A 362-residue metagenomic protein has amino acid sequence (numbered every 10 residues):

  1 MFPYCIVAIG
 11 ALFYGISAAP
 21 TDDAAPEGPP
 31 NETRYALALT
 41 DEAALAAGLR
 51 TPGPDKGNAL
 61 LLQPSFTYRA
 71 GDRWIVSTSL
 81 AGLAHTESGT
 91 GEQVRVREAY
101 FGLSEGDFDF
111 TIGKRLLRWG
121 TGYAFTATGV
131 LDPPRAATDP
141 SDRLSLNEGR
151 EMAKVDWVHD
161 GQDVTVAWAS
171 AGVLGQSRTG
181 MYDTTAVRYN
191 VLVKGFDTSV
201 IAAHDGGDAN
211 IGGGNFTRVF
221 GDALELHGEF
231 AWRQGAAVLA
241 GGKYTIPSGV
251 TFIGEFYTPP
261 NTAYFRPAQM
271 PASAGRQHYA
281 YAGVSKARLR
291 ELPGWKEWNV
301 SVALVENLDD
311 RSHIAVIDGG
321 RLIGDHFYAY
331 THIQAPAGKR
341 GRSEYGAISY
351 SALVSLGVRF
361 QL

Functional and structural regions predicted by a protein language model:
G10-D41, A46-D55, R115-R118, E148 (+7 more regions): Outer-membrane beta-barrel biogenesis signature
G28-P29, S65-G71, G102-G106, T111 (+7 more regions): Structural signature of outer-membrane beta-barrel channels/translocons
P29-Y35, V193-G195, T217-E306: Detector for outer-membrane/organellar transmembrane beta-barrel domains, recognizing the amphipathic beta-strand
L39-T51, A70, L80-T86, E105-D107 (+11 more regions): Transmembrane beta-strands of outer-membrane beta-barrel pores
P54-L62, E92-R97, G106, N147-E151 (+7 more regions): Residues that define the transmembrane beta-barrel architecture of outer-membrane proteins
T67-A171, G338: Outer membrane beta-barrel
D72-S77, D107-F110, G161-V166, V193-V200 (+4 more regions): Repeated loop/turn-to-beta-strand initiation elements of outer-membrane beta-barrel proteins
A280-V284, R321, A335, I348-L362: Outer-membrane beta-barrel "beta-signal"
